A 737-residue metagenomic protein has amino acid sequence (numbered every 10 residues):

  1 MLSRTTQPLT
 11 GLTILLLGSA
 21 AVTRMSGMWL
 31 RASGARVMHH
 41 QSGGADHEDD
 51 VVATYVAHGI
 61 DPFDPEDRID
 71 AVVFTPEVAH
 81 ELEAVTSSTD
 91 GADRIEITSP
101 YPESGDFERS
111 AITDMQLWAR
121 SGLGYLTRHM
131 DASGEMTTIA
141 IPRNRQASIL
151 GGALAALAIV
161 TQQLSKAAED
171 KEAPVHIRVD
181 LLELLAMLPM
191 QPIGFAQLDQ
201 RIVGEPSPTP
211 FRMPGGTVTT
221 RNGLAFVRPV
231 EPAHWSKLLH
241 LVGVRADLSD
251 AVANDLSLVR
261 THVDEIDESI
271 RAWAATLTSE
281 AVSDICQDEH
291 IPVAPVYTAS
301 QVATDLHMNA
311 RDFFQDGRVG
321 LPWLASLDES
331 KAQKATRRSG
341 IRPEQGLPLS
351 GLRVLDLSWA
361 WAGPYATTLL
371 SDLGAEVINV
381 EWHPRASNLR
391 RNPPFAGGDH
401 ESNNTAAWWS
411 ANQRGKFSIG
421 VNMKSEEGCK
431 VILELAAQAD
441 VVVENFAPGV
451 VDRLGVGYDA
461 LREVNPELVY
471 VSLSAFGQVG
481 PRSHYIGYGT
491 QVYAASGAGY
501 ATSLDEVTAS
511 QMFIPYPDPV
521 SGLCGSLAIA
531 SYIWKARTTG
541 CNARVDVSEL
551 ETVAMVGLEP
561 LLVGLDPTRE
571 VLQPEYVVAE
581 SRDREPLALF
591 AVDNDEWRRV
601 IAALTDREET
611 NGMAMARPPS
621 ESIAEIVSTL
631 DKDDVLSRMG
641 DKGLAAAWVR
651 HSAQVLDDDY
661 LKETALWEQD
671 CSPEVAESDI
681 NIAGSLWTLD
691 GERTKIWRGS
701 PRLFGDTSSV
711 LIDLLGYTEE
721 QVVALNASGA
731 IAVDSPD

Functional and structural regions predicted by a protein language model:
M1-S104, T127-I141, L150-N388, P393-E401 (+6 more regions): Acyl-CoA thioester-binding alpha/beta core of soluble enzymes
F74-R128, F417, S425, E444-G499: N-terminal Rossmann-like NAD(P) cofactor-binding subdomain of oxidoreductases, focused on the glycine-rich
S121-R143, S496-M512, D690-G691: The feature captures the short pre-catalytic strand/loop hairpin that immediately precedes and shapes the active-site
A140, A147-Q163, P517-I533: Extracellular/periplasmic ligand-binding modules, especially the Venus flytrap/periplasmic-binding
E401-A407, T508: Surface-exposed acidic, glycine/proline-enriched linker/cap segments that occur as 15-30-residue helix-coil
T405-A406, E426-C429, G455-Y458, S620: Structural motif corresponding to alpha-helix initiation and N-cap regions
A411-Q413: Active-site-adjacent segment of FAD-dependent monooxygenases/related oxidoreductases
V421: Cofactor-binding loops of NAD(P)H-dependent oxidoreductases, dominated by short-chain dehydrogenase/reductases
